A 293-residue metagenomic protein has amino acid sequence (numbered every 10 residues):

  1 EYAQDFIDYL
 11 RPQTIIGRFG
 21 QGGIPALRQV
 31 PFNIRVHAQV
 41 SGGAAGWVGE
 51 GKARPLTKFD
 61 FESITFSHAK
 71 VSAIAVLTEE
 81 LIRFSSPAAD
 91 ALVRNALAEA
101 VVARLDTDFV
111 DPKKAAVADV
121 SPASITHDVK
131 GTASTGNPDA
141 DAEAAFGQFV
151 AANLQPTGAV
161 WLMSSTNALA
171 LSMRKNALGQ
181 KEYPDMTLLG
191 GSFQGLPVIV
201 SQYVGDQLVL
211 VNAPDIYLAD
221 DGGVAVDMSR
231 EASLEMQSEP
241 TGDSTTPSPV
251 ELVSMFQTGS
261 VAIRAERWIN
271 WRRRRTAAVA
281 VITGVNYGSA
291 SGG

Functional and structural regions predicted by a protein language model:
E1-G158, Q180-K181, M186, G191 (+3 more regions): Acidic/polar, low-complexity extended loops/arms that serve as protein-protein interfaces in large oligomeric shells
N33, K114-V261, R267, G292-G293: Extended oligomerization regions of viral-like shell subunits
A45, E50-K52, E251-G293: Protruding loop/beta-arch "assembly-hinge" segments enriched in small, turn-prone residues
A89-R94, R174-A177, E251, R275-V281: Composition- and surface-driven signal marking solvent-exposed, interaction-prone regions in large proteins
